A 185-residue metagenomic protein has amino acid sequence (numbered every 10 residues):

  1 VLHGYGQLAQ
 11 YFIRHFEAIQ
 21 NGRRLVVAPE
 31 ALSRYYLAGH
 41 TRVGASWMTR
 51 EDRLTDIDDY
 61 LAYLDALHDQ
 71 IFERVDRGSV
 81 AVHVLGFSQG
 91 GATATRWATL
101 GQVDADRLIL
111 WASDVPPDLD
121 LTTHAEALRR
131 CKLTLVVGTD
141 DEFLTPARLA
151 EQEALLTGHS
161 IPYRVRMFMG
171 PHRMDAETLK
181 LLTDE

Functional and structural regions predicted by a protein language model:
V1-R77: Serine-hydrolase catalytic machinery in alpha/beta-hydrolase-like enzymes
R14, R96-L100: Active-site signature of alpha/beta-hydrolase-fold catalytic machinery across serine- and Asp/Cys-nucleophile hydrolases
R23, V80-A81, C131: Short coil/turn segments at beta-strand junctions that form active-site/ligand-binding loops
V27, H83, I109, T134-V136 (+1 more regions): Hydrophobic/aromatic beta-strand patches that form the interior of the parallel beta-sheet core in alpha/beta enzyme
L85-G90, A94: Gly/Ala-rich beta-loop-alpha elbow adjacent to hydrolase catalytic centers
T93-W97, L119: Hydrolases whose catalytic domains are alpha/beta-hydrolase-1, hotdog thioesterase, or metallo-beta-lactamase-like
V103-P116: A conserved short beta-strand
S113-D184: The feature captures the conserved acid-bearing segment of alpha/beta-hydrolase catalytic domains
